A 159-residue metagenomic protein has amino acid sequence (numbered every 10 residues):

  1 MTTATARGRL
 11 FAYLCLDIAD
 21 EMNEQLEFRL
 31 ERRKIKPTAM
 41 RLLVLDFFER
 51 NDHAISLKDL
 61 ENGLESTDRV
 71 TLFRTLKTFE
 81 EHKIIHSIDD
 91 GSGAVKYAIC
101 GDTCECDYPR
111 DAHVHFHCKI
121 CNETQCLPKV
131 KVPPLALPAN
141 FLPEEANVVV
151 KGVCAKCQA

Functional and structural regions predicted by a protein language model:
M1-E21: N-terminal amphipathic/basic-hydrophobic helices that include classical n-h-c signal peptides and signal-anchor
L16-L42: Short alpha-helical segments that sit at the start of domains
R29, D46-N51: Short amphipathic alpha-helical elements of helix-turn-helix/winged-helix folds
P37-M40, N51-S56: Short capping segments at the starts of secondary-structure elements
T38-L45, R69-F73: Short alpha-helical elements of helix-turn-helix
D59-G63: A short acidic, leucine-rich amphipathic alpha-helix
L72, L76-H82: Basic amphipathic alpha-helical segments that dock to polyanions
E81-A159: Non-DNA-binding regulatory cores of transcription-related proteins, predominantly C-terminal effector-binding
